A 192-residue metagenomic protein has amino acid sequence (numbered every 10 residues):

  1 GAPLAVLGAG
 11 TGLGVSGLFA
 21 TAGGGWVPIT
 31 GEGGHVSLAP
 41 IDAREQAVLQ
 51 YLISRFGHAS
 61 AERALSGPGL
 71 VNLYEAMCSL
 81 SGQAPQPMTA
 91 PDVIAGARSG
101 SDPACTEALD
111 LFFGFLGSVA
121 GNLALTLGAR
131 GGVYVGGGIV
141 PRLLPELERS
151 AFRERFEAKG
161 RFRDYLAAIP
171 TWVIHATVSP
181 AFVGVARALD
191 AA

Functional and structural regions predicted by a protein language model:
G1-L4, G14, G25-G34: Glycine/threonine-rich beta-strand-loop-alpha-helix active-site module that forms ligand/phosphate-binding
G1-V6, A43-A47: A gly/proline- and charged-residue-enriched helix-loop-helix capping module
A2, A9-T11, L127, A167: Short, basic and Ser/Thr-rich N-terminal targeting/leader segments
A5-G8, L13-F19: Short beta-strand scaffold segments in enzyme catalytic cores
V6-G8, I29, L38-D42, R63: Short capping loops/turns at secondary-structure boundaries
G12-S16, G33-H35, G117, G137-G138: Glycine-centered small-residue hotspots that permit tight backbone geometry or close packing
A22, A47-A192: ATP-binding/phosphotransfer module of carbohydrate and carboxylate kinases, centering on a glycine-rich
G31-S54: A short, charged helix-loop
